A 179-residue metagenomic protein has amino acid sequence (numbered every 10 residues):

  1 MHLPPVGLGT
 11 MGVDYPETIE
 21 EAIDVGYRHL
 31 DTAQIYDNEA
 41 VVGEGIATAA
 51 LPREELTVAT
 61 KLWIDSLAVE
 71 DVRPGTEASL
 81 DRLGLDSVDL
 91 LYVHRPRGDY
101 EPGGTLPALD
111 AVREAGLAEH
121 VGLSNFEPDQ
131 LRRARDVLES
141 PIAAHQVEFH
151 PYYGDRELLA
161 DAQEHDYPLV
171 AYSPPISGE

Functional and structural regions predicted by a protein language model:
M1-L56, S177: N-terminal binding-site loop/beta-alpha segment at the start of enzyme catalytic domains that lines or forms
H2-V6, G26-H29, L51-L56, L85-D89 (+3 more regions): Short, well-ordered coil/turn segments that N-cap beta-strands
L8, A22, L30, V42 (+7 more regions): Conserved, mostly hydrophobic/aromatic
M11-V13, A33-I35, K61-D65, V93-P96 (+3 more regions): Active-site beta-loop-alpha junctions enriched in small/polar residues
G12-V25, A68-L83, D129-R132, G154: Short, acidic/polar
E20-D24, G43-E55, E77-D86, D110-A111 (+2 more regions): Acidic (Asp/Glu)-rich catalytic clusters
T60-V112: Glycine/small-residue-rich loop that forms an oxyanion/phosphate-binding "nest" at active or ligand-binding sites
Y100-E179: Beta/alpha (TIM)-barrel catalytic core signal, keyed to glycine-rich beta->alpha loops juxtaposed to Asp/Glu that bind
